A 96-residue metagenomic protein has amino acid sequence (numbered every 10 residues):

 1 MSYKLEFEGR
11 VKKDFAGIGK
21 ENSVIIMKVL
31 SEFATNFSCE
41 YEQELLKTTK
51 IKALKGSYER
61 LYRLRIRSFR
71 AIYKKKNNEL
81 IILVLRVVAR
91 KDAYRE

Functional and structural regions predicted by a protein language model:
M1-S68, K76-E79, A93-E96: Basic, Lys/Arg-enriched alpha-helical interface segments
Y73-K74, I82-L83: Short, charged interaction patches at domain edges and termini
R86-Y94: Short beta-strand-loop-alpha-helix junction that forms the active-site gateway of nucleic-acid-processing nucleases
